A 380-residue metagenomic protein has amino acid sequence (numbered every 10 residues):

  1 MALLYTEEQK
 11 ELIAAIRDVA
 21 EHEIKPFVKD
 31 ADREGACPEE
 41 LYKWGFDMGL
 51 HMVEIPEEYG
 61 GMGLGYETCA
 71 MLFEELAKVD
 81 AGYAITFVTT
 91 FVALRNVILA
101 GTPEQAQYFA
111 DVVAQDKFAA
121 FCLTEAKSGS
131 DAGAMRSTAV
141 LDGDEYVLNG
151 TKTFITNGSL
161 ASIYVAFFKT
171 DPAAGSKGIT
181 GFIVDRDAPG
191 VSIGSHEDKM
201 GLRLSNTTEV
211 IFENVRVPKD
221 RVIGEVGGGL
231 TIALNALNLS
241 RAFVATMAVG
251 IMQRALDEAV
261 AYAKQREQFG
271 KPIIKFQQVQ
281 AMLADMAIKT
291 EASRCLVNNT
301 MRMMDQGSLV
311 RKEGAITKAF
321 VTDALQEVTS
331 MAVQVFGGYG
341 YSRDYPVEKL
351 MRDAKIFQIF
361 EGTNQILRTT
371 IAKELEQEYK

Functional and structural regions predicted by a protein language model:
M1-V79, Y83, A100-E104, Q115-D116 (+4 more regions): Alpha-helical interface subdomain recognition
G49, F73-A77, F168, V184-P189 (+1 more regions): Short Ser/Thr-interspersed hydrophobic loop/turn segments at strand-loop and sheet-helix junctions that line or gate
A81-E104, G129-A132: N-terminal glycine-rich flavin-associated loop
Q115-T124: A short, Trp-centered hydrophobic/proline-enriched beta-strand micro-motif
A120, A134-T138, E145, I163-F167 (+3 more regions): Conserved hydrophobic/aromatic beta-strand scaffold that supports enzyme active sites
K127-S130, F154-N157, D171-A173, K199-N206: Short Gly/Pro-enriched turn/cap motifs at secondary-structure boundaries
A134-R136, D187-P218: Flexible, small-/acidic-enriched active-site or ligand-binding loops
E145, N149-I193: A short core secondary-structure module
